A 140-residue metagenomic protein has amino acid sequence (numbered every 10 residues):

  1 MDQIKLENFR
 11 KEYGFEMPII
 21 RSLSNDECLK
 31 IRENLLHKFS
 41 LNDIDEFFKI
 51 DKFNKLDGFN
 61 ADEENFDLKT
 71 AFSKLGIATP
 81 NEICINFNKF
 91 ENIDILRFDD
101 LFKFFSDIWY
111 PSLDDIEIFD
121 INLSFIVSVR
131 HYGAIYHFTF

Functional and structural regions predicted by a protein language model:
M1-A134, F138-F140: Structured alpha/beta or helical-core interaction and ligand-binding surfaces enriched in interleaved
